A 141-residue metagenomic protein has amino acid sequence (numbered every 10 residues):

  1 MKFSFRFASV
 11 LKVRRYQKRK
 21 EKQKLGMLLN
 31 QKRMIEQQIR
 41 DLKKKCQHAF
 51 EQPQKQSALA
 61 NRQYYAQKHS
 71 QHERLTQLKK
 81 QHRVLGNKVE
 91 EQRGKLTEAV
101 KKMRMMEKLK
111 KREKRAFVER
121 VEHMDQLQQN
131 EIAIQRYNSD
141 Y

Functional and structural regions predicted by a protein language model:
M1-Y141: Charge-rich amphipathic alpha-helical interaction elements
